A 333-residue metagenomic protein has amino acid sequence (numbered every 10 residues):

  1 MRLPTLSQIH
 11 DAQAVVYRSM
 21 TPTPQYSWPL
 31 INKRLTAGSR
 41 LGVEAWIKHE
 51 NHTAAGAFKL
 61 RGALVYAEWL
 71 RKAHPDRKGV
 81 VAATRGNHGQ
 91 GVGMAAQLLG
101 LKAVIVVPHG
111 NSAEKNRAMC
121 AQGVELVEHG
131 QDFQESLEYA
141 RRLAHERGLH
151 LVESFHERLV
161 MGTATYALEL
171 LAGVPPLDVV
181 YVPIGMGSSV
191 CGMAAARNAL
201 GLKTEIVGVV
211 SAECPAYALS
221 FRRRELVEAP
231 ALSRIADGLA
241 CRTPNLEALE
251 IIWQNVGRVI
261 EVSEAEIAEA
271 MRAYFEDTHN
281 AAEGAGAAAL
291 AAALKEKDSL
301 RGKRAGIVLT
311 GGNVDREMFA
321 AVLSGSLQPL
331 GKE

Functional and structural regions predicted by a protein language model:
M1-E333: PLP-dependent amino-acid enzyme catalytic core
